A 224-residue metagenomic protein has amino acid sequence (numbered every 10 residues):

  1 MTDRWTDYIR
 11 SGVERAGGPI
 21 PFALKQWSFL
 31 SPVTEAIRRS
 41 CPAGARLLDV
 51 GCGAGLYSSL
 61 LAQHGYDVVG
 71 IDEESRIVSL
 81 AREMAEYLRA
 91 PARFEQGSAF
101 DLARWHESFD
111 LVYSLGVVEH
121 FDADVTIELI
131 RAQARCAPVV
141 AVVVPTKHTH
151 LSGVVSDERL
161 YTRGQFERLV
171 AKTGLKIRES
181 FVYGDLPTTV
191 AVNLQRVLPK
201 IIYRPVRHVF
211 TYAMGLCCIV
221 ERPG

Functional and structural regions predicted by a protein language model:
M1-E107, L111-L115, V125, I130 (+1 more regions): Conserved N-terminal segment of class I S-adenosyl-L-methionine
W5, P21-F22, E73, F100-D101 (+2 more regions): S-adenosyl-L-methionine-dependent methyltransferase catalytic module, highlighting the catalytic core
